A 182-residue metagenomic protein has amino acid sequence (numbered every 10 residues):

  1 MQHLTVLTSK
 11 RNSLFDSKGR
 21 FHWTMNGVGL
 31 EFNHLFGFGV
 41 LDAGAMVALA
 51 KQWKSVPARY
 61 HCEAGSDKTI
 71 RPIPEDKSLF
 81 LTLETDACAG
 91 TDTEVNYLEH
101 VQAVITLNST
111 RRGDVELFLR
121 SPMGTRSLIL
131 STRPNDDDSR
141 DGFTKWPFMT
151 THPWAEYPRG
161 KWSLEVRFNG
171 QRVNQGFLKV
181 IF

Functional and structural regions predicted by a protein language model:
M1-F32: An often Trp-containing, charged/polar helix-loop segment at the C-terminal end of enzyme catalytic cores
F32-V115, L178-F182: Secreted peptidase-domain scaffold signal
T106-T110, P122, N169: Short solvent-exposed strand-capping/beta-turn motif centered on an Asx-Ser/Thr pair
E116-R120: Beta-strand signatures of extracellular beta-sandwich domains
L128-D136: Solvent-exposed serine/threonine-rich low-complexity stretches and specific carbohydrate-binding patches
D138-M149: Aromatic sugar-binding surface patches on proteins that engage polysaccharides or sugar-phosphate polymers
W154-G160: Short glycine/proline/serine/threonine-rich loop/turn segments at secondary-structure transition edges
E165-N174: Short beta-strand-plus-loop segments that form exposed binding edges in beta-rich domains
